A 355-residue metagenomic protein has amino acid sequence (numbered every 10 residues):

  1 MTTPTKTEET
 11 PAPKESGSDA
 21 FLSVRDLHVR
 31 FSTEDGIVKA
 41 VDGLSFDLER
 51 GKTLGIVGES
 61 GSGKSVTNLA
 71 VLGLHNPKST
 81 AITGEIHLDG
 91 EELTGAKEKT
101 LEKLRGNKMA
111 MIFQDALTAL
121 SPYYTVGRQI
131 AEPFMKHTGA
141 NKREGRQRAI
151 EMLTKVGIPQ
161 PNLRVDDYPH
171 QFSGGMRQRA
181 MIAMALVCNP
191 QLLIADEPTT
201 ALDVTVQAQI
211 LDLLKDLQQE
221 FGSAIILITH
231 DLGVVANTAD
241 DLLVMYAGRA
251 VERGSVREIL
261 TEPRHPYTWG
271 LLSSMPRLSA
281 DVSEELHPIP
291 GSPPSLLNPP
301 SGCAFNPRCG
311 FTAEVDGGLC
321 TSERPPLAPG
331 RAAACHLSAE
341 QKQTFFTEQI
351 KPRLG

Functional and structural regions predicted by a protein language model:
G17-F21, R30-G43, L74-T80, K97-T100 (+3 more regions): A short, flexible loop at the N-terminus of ABC-type nucleotide-binding domains that lies
S18, S255-G355: Charged, flexible cofactor/metal-binding loops and thiol motifs
S32-D35, G73-K78, G95-L101, Y124 (+4 more regions): ABC-type ATPase nucleotide-binding domains, specifically the catalytic core motifs of the NBD
E59, G73, K99, I194-P198 (+1 more regions): P-loop NTP-binding/switch modules centered on Walker-like glycine-rich loops
T80-E92: Conserved ABC transporter NBD signature motif
G139, R143-I158, V165-D166, T261 (+2 more regions): ABC ATPase nucleotide-binding domain helical subdomain, centered on the C-loop/LSGGQ "ABC signature"
V187-Q191: A short, proline-enriched helix->beta-strand linker immediately N-terminal to the Walker B motif in ABC-type P-loop
